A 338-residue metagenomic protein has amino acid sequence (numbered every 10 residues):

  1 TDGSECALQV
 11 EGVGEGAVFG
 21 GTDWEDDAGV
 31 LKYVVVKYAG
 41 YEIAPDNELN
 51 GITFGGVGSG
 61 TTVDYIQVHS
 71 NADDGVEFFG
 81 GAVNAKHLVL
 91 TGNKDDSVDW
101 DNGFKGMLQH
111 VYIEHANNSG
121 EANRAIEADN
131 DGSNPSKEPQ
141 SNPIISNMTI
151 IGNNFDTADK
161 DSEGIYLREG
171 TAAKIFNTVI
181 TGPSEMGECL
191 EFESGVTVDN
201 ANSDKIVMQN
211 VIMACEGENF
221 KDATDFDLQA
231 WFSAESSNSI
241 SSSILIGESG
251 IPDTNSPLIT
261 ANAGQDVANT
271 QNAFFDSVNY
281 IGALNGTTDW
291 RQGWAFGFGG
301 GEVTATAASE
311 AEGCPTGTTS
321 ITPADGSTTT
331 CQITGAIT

Functional and structural regions predicted by a protein language model:
T1-D73, E77-A305: Extracellular beta-rich repeat passengers
I66, A308-G313: Short, solvent-exposed secondary-structure boundary motifs
D253, A308-S309, G326: Disulfide-bonded cysteine motifs in exported proteins
G313-Q332: Short, solvent-exposed loop/edge segments of extracellular or virion-exposed proteins
G335-I337: Acidic, Ser/Thr
